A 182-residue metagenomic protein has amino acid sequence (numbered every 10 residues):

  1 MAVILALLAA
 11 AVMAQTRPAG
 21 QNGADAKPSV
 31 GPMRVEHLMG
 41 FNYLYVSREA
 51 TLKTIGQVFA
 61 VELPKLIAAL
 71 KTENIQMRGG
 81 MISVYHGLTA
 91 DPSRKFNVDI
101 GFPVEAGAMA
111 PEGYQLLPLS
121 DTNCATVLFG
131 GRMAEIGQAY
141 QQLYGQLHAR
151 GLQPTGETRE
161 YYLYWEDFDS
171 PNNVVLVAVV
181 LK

Functional and structural regions predicted by a protein language model:
M1-A2, V12: Cleavable N-terminal signal peptides
V3-L7: Core hydrophobic alpha-helical transmembrane segments of single-pass membrane proteins
L8-K182: A solvent-exposed interaction/effector surface
